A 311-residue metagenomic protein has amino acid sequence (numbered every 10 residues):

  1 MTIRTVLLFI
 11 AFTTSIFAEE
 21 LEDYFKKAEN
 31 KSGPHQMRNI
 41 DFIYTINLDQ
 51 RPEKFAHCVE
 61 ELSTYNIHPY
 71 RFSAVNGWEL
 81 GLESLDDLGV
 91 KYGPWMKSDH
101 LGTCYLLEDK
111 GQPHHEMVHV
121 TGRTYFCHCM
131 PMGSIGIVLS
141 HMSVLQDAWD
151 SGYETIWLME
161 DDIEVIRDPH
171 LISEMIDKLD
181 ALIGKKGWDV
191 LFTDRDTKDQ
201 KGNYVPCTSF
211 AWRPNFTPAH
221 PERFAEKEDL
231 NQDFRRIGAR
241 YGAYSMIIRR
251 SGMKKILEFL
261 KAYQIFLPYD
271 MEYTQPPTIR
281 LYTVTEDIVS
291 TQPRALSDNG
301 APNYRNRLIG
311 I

Functional and structural regions predicted by a protein language model:
T2-F9: Sec-dependent signal peptide recognition, specifically the positively charged N-region followed immediately by
I10-F17: Hydrophobic h-region of N-terminal signal peptides that target proteins for export in Gram-negative bacteria
A18-M159, I163-I311: An acidic/histidine-cluster motif and surrounding catalytic segment that typifies divalent-metal-assisted enzyme active
